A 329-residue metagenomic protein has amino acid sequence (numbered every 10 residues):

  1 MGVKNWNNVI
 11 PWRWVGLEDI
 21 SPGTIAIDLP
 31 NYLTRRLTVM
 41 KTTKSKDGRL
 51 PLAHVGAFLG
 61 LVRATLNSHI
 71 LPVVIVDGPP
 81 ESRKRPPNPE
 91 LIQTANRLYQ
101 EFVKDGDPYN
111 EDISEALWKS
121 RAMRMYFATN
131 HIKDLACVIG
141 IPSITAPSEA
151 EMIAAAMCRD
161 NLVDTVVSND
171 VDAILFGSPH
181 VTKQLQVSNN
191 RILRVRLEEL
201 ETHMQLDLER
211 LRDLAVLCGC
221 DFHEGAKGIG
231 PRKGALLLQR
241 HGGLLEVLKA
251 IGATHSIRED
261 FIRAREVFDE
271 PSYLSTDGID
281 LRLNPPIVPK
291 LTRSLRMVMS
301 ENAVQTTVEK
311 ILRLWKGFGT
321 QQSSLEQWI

Functional and structural regions predicted by a protein language model:
G2-I10, I20-E149, I153-M157: Noncatalytic, basic helical substrate-engagement surface that gates or grips nucleic-acid strands
N8-I10, W14-S21, L197-I329: Non-catalytic nucleic-acid-binding/docking modules located in mid-to-C-terminal regions of nucleic-acid enzymes
N8-V15, K46, P79-E81, E101-D107 (+3 more regions): Short charge-dense sequence patches
D19, D28, D47, D77 (+12 more regions): Acidic-enriched, low-complexity/disordered segments with a strong bias for Aspartate over Glutamate
S21, S45, S68, S82 (+12 more regions): Generic serine detector
V39-T42, Y109-I113, K133-D134, N190-I192 (+3 more regions): A short alpha-helix capping/helix-coil boundary motif
A122-F261: Nuclease catalytic cores that cleave nucleic-acid phosphodiester bonds, predominantly acidic two-metal-ion
